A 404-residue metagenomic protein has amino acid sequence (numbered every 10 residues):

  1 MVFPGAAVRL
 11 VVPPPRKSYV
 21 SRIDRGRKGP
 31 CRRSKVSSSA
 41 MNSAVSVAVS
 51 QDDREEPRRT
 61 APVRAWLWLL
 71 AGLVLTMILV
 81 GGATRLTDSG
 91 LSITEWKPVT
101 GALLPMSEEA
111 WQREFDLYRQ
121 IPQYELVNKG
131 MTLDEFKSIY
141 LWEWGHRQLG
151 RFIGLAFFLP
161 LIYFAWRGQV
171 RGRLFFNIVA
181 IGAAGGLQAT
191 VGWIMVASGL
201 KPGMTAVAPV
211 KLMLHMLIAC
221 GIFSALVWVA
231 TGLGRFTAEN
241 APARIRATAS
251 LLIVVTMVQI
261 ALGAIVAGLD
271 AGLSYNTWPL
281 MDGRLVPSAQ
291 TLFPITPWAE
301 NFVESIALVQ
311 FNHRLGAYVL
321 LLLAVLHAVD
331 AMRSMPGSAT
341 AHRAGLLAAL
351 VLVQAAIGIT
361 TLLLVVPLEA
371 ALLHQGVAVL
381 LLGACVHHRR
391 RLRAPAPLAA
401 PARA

Functional and structural regions predicted by a protein language model:
V2, A6-V12, V20, D24 (+3 more regions): Acidic, Ala/Val/Gly-enriched low-complexity intrinsically disordered segments
G5-V11, G26, Y275, G283 (+1 more regions): Generic N-terminal simple sequence motifs
P13-P15, L91: Intrinsic disorder/low-complexity segments in short proteins, especially the signal peptide and propeptide regions
K17-S18, K28: Polybasic, lysine-rich low-complexity intrinsically disordered segments
V36-A404: Polytopic transmembrane helical bundles with strong interfacial aromatic enrichment
